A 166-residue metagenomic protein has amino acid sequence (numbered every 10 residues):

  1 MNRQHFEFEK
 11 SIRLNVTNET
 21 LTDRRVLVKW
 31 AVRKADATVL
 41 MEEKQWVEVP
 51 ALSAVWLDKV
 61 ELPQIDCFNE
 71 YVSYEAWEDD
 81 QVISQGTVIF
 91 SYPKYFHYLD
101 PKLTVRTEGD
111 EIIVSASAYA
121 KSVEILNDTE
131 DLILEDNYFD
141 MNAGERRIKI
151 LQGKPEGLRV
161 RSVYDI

Functional and structural regions predicted by a protein language model:
M1-S115, A120-S122, L126-E135, M141-R146: Carbohydrate-binding surfaces of carbohydrate-active enzymes
D66-E78, G153-I166: Short, surface-exposed ligand- or partner-binding patches at beta-edge/loop junctions that are enriched in aromatics
I148-L151: Low-complexity, intrinsically disordered segments enriched in Ser/Thr together with acidic residues
